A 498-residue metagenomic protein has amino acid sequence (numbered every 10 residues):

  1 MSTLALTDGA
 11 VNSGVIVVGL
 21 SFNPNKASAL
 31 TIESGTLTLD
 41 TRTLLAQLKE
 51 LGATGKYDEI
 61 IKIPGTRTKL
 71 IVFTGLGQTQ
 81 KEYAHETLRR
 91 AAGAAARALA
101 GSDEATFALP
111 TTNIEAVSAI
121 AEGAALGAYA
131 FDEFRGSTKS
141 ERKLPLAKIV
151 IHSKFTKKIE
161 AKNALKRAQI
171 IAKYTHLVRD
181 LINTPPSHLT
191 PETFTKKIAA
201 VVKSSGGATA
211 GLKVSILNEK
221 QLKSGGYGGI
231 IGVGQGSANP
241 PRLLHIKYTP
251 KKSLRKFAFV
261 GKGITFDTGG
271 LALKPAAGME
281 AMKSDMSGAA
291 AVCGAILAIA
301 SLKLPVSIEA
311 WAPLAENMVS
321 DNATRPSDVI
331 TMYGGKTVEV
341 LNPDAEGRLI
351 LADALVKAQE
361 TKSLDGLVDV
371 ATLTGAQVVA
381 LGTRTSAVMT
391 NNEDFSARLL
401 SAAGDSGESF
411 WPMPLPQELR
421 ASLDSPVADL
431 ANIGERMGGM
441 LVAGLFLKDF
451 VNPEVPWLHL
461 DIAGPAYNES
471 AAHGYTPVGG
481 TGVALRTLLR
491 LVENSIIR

Functional and structural regions predicted by a protein language model:
M1-G263: Short amphipathic alpha-helical segment within the helicase RecA-like ATPase core that mediates nucleic-acid
S2, N25, K49-A53, V178 (+1 more regions): A generic structural signal for tightly packed, nonpolar segments enriched in small/aliphatic residues
